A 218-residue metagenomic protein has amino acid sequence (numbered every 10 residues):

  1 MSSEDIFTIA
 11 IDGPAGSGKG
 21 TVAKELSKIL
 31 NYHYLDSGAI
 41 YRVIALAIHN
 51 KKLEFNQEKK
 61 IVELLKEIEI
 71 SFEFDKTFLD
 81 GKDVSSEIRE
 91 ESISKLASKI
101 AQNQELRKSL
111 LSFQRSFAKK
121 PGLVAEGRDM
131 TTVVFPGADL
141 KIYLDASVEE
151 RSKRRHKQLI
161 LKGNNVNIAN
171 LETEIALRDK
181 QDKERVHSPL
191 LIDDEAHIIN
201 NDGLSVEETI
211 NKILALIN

Functional and structural regions predicted by a protein language model:
I9-I11: Hydrophobic anchor at the beta1->P-loop junction of P-loop NTPases
P14-S17: ATP-binding Walker
G20: Walker A/P-loop
I29-E90: N-terminal phosphate/diphosphate-binding loop that engages ATP/GTP or pyrophosphate donors across diverse enzyme folds
G38, G81, L110, V124 (+1 more regions): Residue-level signal for inorganic ion chemistry
L64, E73, Q114-K120, R128 (+3 more regions): Small-molecule kinase domains that catalyze NTP-dependent phosphoryl transfer to phosphate-bearing small molecules
S85-A97, A101-K162: ATP-dependent NMP and nucleoside kinases share a basic, alpha-helical "lid"
